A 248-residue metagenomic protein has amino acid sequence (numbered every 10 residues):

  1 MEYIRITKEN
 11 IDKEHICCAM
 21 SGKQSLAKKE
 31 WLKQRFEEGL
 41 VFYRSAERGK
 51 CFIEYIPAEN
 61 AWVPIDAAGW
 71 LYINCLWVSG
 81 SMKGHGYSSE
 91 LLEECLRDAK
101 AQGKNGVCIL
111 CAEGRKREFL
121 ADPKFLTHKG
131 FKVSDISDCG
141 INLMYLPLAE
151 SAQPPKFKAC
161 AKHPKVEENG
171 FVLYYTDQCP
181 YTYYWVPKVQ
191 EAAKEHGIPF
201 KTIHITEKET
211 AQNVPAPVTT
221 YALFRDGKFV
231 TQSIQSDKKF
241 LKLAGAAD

Functional and structural regions predicted by a protein language model:
M1-R48, C160-A161, Y181, W185-A192: Short amphipathic alpha-helix that is part of the acyltransferase structural core
R44, R48-E59, Y72, W77: Conserved beta-strand in the GNAT
A61-I73, K83: A conserved beta-turn-beta hairpin within the catalytic core of GNAT-like acetyltransferases that forms part
V78, G84-K100: Conserved acetyl-CoA-binding loop-helix of GNAT-fold acetyltransferases
A99-R117: Conserved GNAT acetyl-CoA-binding A-motif
E113-D138: Conserved active-site alpha-helix within GNAT-family acetyltransferase domains
D138-H163: C-terminal "cap" of GNAT-fold acetyltransferases
D226-D248: Non-catalytic, surface beta->alpha helical segment in thiol-disulfide oxidoreductase systems
